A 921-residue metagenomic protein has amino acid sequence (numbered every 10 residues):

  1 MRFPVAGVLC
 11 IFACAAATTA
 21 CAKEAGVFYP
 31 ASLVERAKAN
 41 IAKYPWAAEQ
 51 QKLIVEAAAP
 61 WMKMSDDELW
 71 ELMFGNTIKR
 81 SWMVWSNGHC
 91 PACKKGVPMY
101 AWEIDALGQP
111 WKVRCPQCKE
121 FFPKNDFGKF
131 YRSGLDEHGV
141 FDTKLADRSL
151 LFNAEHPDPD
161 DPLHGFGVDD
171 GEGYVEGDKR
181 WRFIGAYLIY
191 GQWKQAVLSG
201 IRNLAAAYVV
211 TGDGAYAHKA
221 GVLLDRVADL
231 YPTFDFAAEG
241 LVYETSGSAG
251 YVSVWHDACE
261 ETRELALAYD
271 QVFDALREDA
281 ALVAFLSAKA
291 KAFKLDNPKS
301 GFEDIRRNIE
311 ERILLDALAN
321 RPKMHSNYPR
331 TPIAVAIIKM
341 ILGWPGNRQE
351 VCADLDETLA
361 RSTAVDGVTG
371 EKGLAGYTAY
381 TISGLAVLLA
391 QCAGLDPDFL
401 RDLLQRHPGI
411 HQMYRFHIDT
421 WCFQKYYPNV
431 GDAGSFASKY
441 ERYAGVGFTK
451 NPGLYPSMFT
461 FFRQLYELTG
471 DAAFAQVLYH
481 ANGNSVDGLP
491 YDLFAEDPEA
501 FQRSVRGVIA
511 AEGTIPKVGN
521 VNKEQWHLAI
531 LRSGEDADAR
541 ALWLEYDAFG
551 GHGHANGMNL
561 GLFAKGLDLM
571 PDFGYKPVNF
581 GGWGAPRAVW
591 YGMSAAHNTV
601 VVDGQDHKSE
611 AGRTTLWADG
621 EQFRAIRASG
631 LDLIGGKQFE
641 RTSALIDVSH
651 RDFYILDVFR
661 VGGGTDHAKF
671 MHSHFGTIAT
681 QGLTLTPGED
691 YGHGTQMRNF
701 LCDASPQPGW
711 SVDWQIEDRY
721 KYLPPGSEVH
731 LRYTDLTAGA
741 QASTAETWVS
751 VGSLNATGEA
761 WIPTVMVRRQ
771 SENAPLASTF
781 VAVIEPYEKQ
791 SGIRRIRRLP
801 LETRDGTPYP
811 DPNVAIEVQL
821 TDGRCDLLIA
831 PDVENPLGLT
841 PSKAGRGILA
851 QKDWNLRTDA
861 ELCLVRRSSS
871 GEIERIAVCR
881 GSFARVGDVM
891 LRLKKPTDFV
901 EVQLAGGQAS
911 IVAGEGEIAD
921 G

Functional and structural regions predicted by a protein language model:
M1-V5: Positively charged n-region of N-terminal signal peptides that target proteins for export
A6-A16: Bacterial N-terminal signal peptides
A20-M340, C352-D356, A360, A386 (+1 more regions): Extracellular glycan-targeting catalytic surfaces
I41, N76-L145, S149, D296-A317 (+17 more regions): Ser/Thr/Asn(+Pro)-rich, low-complexity disordered segments
H256, E260, K294-A539, D547-G557 (+4 more regions): Extracellular polysaccharide-recognition and catalytic grooves
G470-Q696, A774-Q790, R797-E802: Catalytic and substrate-binding regions of extracellular carbohydrate-active enzymes, especially polysaccharide lyases
M671-S673, L731-A740, T744-G752, S778-K789: Short, hydrophobic/aromatic-enriched beta-strand segments in well-ordered soluble domains
R768-S778, E785-G921: Non-catalytic terminal regions with compositionally biased, polar/charged low complexity
